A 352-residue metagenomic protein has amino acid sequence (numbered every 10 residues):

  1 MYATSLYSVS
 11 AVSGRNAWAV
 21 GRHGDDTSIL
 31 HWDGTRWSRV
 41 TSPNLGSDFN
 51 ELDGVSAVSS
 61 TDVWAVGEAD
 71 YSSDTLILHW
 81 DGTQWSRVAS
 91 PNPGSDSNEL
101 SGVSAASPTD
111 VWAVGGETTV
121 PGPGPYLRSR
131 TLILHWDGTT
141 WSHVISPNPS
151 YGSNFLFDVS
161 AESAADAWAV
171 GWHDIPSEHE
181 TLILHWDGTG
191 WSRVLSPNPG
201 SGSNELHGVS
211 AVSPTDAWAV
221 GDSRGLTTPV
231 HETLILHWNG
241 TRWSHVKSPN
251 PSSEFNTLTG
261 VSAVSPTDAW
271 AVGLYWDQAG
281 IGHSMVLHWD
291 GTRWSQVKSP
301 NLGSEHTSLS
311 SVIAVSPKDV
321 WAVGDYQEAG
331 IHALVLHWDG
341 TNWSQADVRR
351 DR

Functional and structural regions predicted by a protein language model:
M1-R352: Residue-level hotspots at or immediately adjacent to binding/recognition sites across diverse folds
